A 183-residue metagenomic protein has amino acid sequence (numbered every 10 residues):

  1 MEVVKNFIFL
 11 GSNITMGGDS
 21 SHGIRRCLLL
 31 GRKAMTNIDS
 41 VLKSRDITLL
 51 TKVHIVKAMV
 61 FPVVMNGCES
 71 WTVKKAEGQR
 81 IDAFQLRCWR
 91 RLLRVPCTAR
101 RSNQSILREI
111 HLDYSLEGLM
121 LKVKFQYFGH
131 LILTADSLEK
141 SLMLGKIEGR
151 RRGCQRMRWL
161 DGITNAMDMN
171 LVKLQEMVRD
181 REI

Functional and structural regions predicted by a protein language model:
M1-I183: Short linear motifs embedded in intrinsically disordered, charge-biased segments
